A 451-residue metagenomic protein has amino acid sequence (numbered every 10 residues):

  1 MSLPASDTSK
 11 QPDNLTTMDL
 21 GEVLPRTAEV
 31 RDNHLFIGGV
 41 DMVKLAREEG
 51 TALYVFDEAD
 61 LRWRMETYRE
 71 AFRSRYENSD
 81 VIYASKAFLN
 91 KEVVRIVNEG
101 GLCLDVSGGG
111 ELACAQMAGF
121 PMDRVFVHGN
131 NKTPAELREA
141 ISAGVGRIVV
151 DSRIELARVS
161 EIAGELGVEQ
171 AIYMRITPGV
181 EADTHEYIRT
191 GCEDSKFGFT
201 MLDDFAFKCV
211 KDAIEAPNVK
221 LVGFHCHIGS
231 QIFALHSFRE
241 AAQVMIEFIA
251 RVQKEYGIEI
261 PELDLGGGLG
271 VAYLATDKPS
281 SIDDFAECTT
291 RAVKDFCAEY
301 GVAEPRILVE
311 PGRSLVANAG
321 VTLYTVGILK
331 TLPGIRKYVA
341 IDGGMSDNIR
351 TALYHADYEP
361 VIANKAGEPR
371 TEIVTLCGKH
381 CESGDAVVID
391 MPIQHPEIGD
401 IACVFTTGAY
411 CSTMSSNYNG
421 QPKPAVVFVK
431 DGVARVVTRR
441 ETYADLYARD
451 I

Functional and structural regions predicted by a protein language model:
M1-A171, F207, K211, E215-K220 (+2 more regions): A charged N-terminal "starter" segment
S2-M18, G179-I328, I393, N419-Q421 (+1 more regions): Active-site loop/helix belt of alpha/beta enzymes
A28, L35, F197-F199, L376 (+2 more regions): Short clusters of hydrophobic/aromatic residues that line enzyme substrate/ligand-binding pockets
A84, A171-T177, H225-H227, D264-G266 (+2 more regions): Short beta-strand segments
A87-L89, G110, N131-T133, S152-I154 (+6 more regions): Active-site-proximal loop/turn and secondary-structure-junction residues that shape catalytic pockets, frequently
V93-R95, Q116-A118, L137-S142, V159-I162 (+6 more regions): Short acidic, glycine/serine/threonine-rich loops at helix termini
C288, K294-A298, V302-I451: Charged (often Lys/Glu-rich) extended helix/loop segments that serve as interaction or gating elements
